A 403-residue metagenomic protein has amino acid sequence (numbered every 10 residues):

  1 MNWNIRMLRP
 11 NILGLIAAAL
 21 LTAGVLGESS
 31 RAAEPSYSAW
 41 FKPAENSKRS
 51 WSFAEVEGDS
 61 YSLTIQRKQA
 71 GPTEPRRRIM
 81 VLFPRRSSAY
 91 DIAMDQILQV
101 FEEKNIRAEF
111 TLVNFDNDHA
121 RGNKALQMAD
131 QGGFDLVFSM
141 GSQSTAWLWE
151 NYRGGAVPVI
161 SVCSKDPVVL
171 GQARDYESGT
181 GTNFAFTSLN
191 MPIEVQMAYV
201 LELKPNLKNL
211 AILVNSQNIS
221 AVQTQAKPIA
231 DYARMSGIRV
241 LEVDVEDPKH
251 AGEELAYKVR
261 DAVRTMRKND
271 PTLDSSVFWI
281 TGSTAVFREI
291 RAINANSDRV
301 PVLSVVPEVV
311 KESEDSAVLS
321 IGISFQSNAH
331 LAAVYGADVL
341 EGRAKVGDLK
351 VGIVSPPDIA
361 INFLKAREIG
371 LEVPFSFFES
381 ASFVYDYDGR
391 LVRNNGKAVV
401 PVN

Functional and structural regions predicted by a protein language model:
A33-T64, D338-N403: Hinge/cleft segment of the Venus flytrap/periplasmic-binding protein
N46-S52, E57-K68, E74-Q96, T111-H119: Extracytoplasmic "Venus flytrap"
E55-A70, P167-S178, T182-N209, I323-G342: Hydrophobic alpha-helical segments within soluble ligand-binding/sensing domains
I97, F184-G237, V351-K365: An alpha-beta-alpha
L98, E102-K124, N183, Y232-Y257: Short beta-strand elements in bilobed, periplasmic/extracellular small-molecule ligand-binding domains
N117-L136, W147, A256-S275: Short, well-structured alpha-helical segments in soluble
D130-S142, P158-V162, L210-V214, N269-V286 (+1 more regions): Periplasmic-binding protein-like
P158-L170, A292-D315: Venus flytrap/periplasmic-binding-protein-like
